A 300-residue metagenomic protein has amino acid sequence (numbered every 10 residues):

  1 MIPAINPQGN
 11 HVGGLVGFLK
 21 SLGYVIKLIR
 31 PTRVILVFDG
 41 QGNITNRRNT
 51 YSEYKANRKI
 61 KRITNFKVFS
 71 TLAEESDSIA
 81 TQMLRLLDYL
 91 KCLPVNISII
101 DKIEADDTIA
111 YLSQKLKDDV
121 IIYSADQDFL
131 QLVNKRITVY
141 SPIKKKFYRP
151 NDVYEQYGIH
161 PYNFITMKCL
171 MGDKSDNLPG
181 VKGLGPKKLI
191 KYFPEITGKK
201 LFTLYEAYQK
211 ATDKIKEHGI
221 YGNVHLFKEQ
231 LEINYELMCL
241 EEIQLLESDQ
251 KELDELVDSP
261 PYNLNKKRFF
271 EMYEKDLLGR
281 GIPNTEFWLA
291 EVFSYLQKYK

Functional and structural regions predicted by a protein language model:
M1-D119, F129-K146, C239, Q244-D258: Noncatalytic, basic helical substrate-engagement surface that gates or grips nucleic-acid strands
I122: Conserved SAM-binding loop
L132, F147-Y157: Short, charged, surface-exposed secondary-structure boundary motifs
S141-K144, E155, P179, G198: Terminal and domain-boundary accessory regions
H160-N163, M171-E247, R268-L289, F293-Y299: Accessory alpha-helical DNA-binding modules that contact the DNA backbone or grooves
T166: Conserved active-site carboxylates
E255-K267: C-terminal/domain-terminus segments
